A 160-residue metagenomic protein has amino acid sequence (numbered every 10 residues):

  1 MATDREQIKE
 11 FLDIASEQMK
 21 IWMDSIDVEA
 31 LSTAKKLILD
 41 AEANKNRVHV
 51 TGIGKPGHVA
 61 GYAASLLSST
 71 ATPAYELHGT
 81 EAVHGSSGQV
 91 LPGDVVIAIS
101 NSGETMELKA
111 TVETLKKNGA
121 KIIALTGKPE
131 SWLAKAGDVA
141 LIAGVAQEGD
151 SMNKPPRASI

Functional and structural regions predicted by a protein language model:
M1-N46: An N-terminal, well-structured beta->alpha segment
L39, R47-I160: Glycine-rich phosphate-binding loops that contact phosphosugars or nucleotide phosphates
